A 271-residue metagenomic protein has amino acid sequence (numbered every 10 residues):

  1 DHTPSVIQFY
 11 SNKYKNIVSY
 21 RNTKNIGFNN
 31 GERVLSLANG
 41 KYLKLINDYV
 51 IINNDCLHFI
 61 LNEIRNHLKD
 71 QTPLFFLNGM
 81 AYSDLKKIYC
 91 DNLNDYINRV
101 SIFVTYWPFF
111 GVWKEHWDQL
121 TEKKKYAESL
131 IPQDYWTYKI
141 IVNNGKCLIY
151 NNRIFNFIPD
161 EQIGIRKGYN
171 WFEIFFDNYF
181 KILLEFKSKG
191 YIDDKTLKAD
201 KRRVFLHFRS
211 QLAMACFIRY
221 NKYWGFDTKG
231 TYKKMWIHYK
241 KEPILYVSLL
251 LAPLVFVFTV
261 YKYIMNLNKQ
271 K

Functional and structural regions predicted by a protein language model:
D1-Y20: Acidic donor-binding segment of Leloir-type glycosyltransferases
P4-Q8, E32, G40, N53-R65: Short alpha-helix within the catalytic core of nucleotide-sugar-dependent glycosyltransferases
N22-A38: Glycine-rich, basic loop-to-helix element that forms the pyrophosphate-binding segment of sugar-nucleotide handling
L43: Short aromatic/hydrophobic "clamp" motif used to bind/position activated sugar donors
I46-D48: Active-site acidic Asp-centered loop
I51-I88: Conserved donor NDP-sugar-binding/catalytic core segment of glycosyltransferases
C90-I174: Conserved nucleotide-sugar donor-binding catalytic segment
Y135, V142, I149-K271: C-terminal subregions of glycosyltransferases and related glycan-biosynthesis enzymes
